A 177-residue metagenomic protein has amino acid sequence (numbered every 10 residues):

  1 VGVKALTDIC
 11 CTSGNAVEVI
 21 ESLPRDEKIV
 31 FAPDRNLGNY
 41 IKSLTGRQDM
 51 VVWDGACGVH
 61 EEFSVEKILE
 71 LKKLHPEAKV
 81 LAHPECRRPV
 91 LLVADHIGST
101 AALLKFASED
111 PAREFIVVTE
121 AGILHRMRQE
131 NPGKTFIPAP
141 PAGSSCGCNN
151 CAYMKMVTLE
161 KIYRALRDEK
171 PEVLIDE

Functional and structural regions predicted by a protein language model:
V1-E177: The feature marks the mature, well-folded catalytic cores of soluble enzymes
